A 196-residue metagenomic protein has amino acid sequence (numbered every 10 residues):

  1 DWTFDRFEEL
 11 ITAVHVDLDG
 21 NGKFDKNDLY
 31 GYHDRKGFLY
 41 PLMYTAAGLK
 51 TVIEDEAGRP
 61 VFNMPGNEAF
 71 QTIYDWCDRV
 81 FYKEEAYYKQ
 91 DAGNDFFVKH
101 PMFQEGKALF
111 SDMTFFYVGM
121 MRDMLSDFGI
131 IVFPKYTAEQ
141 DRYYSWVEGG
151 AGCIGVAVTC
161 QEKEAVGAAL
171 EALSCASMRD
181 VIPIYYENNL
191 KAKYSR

Functional and structural regions predicted by a protein language model:
D1, H33-G58, E148-A157: Periplasmic solute-binding protein
W2-D5, M64-Q71, F97, T159-E164: Soluble non-cytosolic domains of exported or imported proteins
E8-A13, L42-A92: Glycine-centered hinge/linker elements that transmit conformational signals in sensory and ligand-binding systems
E8-H15, Y74-D78, H100, V166-S174: Non-transmembrane alpha-helical segments in soluble domains of secreted/periplasmic/extracellular proteins
E8-L10, D95-S111: Short helices/loops that flank or line small-molecule/ion binding pockets
L18-D28: Acidic, glycine-anchored loop motifs typical of Ca2+
K36, M113-V118: Beta->alpha turn/N-cap motifs
R122-A192: Extracytoplasmic/periplasmic substrate-recognition and gating elements
